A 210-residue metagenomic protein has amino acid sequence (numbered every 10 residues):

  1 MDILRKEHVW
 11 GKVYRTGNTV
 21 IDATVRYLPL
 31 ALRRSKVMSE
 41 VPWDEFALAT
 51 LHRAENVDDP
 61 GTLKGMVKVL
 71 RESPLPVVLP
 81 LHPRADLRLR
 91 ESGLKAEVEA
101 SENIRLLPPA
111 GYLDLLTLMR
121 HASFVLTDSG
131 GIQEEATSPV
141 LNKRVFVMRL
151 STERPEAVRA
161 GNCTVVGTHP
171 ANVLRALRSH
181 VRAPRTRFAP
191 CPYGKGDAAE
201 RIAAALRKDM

Functional and structural regions predicted by a protein language model:
M1-L75, A85-M210: Nucleotide-activated sugar donor-binding and catalytic core shared by glycosyltransferases and related lipid-linked
L79: Conserved proline-anchored active-site loop of SAM-dependent methyltransferases that bridges a beta-strand
H82: Conserved C-terminal portion of the radical SAM core fold that forms the substrate/S-adenosylmethionine-binding
